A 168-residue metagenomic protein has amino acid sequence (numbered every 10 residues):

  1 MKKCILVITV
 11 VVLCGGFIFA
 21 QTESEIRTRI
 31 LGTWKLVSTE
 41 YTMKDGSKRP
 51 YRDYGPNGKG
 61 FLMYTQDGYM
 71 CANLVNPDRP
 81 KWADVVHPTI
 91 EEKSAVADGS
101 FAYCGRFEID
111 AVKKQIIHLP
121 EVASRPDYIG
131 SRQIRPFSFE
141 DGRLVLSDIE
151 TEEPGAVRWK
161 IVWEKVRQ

Functional and structural regions predicted by a protein language model:
M1-C4: Positively charged n-region of N-terminal signal peptides that target proteins for export
L6-V7, R29: Short amphipathic alpha-helical "recognition" segments used for binding
V7-G16: Bacterial N-terminal signal peptides
G16-Q168: Lipid interaction determinants
